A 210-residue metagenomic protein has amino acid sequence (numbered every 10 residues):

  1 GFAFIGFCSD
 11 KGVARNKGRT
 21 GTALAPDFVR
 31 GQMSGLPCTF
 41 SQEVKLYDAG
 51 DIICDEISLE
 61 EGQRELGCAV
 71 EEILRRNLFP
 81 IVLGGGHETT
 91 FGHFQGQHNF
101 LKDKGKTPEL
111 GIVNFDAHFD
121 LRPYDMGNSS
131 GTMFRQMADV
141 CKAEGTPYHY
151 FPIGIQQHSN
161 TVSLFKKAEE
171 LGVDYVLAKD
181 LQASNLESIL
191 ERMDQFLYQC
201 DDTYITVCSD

Functional and structural regions predicted by a protein language model:
G1-F7, K11-D210: Conserved alpha-helical scaffold segments that buttress catalytic/binding sites
